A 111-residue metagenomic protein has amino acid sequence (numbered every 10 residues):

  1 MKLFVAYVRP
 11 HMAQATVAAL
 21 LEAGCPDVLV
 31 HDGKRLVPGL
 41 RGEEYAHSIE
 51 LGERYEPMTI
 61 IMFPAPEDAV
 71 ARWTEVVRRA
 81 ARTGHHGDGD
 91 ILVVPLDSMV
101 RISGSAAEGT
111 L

Functional and structural regions predicted by a protein language model:
M1-L111: Positively charged, small/polar-rich N-terminal and surface patches that mediate targeting and assembly and bind
